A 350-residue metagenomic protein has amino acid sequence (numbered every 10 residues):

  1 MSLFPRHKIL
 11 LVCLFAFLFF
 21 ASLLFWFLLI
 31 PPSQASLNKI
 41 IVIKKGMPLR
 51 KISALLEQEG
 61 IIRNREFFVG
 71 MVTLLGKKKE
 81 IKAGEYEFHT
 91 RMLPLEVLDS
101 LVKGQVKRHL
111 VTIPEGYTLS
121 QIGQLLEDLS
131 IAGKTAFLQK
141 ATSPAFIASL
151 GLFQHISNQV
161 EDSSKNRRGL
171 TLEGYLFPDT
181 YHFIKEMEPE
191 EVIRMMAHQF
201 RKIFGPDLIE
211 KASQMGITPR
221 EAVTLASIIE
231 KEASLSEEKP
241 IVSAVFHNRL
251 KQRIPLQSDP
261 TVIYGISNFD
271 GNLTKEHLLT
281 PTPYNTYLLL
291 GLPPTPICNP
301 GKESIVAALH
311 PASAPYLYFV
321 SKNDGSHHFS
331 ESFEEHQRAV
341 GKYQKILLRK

Functional and structural regions predicted by a protein language model:
S2-N38: N-terminal type II signal-anchor transmembrane helix that functions as the membrane-insertion/stop-transfer segment
L3-P5, I62, F333: Short alpha-helical segments used as structural interaction elements across diverse proteins
H7-L10, N38-I43, K79, H182-F183 (+2 more regions): Short low-complexity stretches enriched in small and charged residues
L11-F15, E57-G60, A83-E85, F153-H155 (+2 more regions): N-terminal start-of-chain detector that recognizes signal peptides and the immediate post-cleavage beginning
L24-Q199, I203: Signal peptide-directed extracytoplasmic domains
T112, G123-G133, F146-K350: Bacterial extracytoplasmic/cell-wall-associated proteins, especially those involved in peptidoglycan
